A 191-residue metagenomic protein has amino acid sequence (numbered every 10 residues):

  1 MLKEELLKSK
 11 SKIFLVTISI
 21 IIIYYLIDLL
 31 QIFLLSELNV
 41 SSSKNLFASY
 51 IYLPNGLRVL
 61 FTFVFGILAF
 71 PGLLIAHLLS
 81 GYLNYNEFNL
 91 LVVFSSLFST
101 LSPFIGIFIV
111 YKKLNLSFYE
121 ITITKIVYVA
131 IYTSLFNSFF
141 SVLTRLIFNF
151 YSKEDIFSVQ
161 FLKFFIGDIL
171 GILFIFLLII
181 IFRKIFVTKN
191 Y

Functional and structural regions predicted by a protein language model:
L2-L38, R58-I67, G72-F150, F176 (+1 more regions): Short helix-perturbing small/polar motifs within transmembrane alpha-helices
L38-P54: Perimembrane loop-to-helix junctions flanking transmembrane segments
Y52, V64, F165-I166: Alpha-helical architecture
N55-R58, F157-V159: Short hydrophobic "helix-edge" motifs at membrane interfaces and signal-peptide entry regions
V127, D155-L162: The feature identifies polytopic integral membrane transport proteins across all domains of life
V159-I175: Alpha-helical transmembrane segments that form the membrane-embedded catalytic/substrate-binding core of multi-pass
F186-Y191: Short, highly charged, low-complexity non-transmembrane loops/tails of multi-pass membrane proteins
